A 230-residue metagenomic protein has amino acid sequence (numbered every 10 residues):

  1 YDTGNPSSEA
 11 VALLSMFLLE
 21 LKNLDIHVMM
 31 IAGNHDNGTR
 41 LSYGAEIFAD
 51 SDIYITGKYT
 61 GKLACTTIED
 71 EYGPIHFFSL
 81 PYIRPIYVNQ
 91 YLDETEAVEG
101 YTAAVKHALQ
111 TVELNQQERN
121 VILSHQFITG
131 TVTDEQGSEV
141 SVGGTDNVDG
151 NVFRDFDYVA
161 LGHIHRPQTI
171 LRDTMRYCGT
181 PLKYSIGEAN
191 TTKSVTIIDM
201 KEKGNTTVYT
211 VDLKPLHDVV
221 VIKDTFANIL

Functional and structural regions predicted by a protein language model:
D2-I31, H35-L230: Extended recognition/assembly regions associated with phosphoester-bond processing machinery
